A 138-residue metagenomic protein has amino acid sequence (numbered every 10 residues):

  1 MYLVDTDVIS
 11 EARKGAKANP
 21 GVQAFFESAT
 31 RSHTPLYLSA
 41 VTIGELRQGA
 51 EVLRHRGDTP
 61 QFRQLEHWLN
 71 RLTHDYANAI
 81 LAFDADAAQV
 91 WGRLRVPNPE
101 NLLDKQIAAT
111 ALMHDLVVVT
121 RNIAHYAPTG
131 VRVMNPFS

Functional and structural regions predicted by a protein language model:
M1, A108, L112-S138: Acidic, PIN/NYN-like endoribonuclease modules and their adjacent C-terminal/linker elements
M1-L38, T42, V52-H67: Short, well-structured N-terminal submotif of metal-dependent ribonuclease cores
I9, I43-L46, A88, Y126: A generic structural signal for short hydrophobic patches within well-formed alpha-helices
R13, A50, R95, G130 (+1 more regions): Short, flexible helix/strand-to-coil boundary loops that buttress conserved ligand/catalytic motifs in alpha/beta
V22-E27, L69-N70, I107-A108, I123: Short amphipathic alpha-helical segments and helix-helix/interface helices
Y37, L81, M134: General small-molecule cofactor/ligand-binding pocket signal
A40-V41, D84, N122, F137: Residues at the C-termini of beta-strands that transition into short coil/loop
Q48-R54, F62-R63, H74-R121: Active-site neighborhoods of divalent-metal-dependent phosphate/nucleic-acid chemistry enzymes
